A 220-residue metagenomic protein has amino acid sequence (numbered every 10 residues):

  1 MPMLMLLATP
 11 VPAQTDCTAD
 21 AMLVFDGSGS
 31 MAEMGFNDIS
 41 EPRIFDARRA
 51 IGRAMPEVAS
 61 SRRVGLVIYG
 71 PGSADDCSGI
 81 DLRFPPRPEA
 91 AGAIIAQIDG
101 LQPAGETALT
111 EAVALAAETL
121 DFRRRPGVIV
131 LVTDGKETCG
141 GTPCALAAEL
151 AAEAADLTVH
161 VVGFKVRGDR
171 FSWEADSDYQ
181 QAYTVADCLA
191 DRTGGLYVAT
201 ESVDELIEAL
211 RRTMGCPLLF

Functional and structural regions predicted by a protein language model:
A8-P10: N-terminal signal peptide c-region/cleavage motif recognized by signal peptidases
A13-T15: Boundary at the C-terminal end of the N-terminal hydrophobic targeting segment
C17-A21, M31-V64, F84-A90, Q102: …and closely analogous acidic/polar surface helices at protein-protein or active-site interfaces in A-domain-like
T18-D20, S60-V64, F122-V128, E153-H160 (+1 more regions): Loop/turn elements at helix/coil->beta-strand transitions in domains of secreted/extracellular proteins
D26-S28, A47, L66, A116 (+4 more regions): DG-centered beta-turn motif at the end of beta-strands
A74-G127, E137-G141, G163-F171, L206-E208: Von Willebrand factor
G100-L101, K136-R192, T200: VWA/integrin I-like adhesion module and closely mimicked acidic/polar interface patches used
V159, D191, L196-F220: C-terminal "exit" segments of structured domains
